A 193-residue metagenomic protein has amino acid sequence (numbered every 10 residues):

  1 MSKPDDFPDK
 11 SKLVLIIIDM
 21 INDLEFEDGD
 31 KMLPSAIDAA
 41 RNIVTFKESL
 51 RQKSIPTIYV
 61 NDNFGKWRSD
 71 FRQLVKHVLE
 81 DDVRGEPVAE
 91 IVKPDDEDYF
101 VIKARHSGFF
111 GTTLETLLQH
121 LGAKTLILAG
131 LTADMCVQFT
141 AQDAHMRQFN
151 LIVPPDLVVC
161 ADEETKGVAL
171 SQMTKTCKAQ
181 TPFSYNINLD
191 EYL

Functional and structural regions predicted by a protein language model:
M1-V14, E48-Q52, K76-L193: Active-site-adjacent betaalpha module
S11, G29-N61: A short alpha/beta connector and helix-capping loop motif
I17, I21, Y59-V60, P154: Generic enzyme active-site microenvironment
M20, N63, A133: A generic "binding-loop/recognition-motif" signal
I21-K31: Active-site-proximal N-terminal segment of extracellular/periplasmic enzymes that hydrolyze or transfer
D23-E25, G65-R72, A89-F100: Short, basic/glycine-rich phosphate-binding loops at helix/coil junctions that contact nucleotide phosphates
G29-M32, Q73-V75, L126: Short, basic, glycine/proline-bearing loop/turn elements
P56-T57, D62-K76: Early exported N-terminus immediately downstream of N-terminal targeting peptides
